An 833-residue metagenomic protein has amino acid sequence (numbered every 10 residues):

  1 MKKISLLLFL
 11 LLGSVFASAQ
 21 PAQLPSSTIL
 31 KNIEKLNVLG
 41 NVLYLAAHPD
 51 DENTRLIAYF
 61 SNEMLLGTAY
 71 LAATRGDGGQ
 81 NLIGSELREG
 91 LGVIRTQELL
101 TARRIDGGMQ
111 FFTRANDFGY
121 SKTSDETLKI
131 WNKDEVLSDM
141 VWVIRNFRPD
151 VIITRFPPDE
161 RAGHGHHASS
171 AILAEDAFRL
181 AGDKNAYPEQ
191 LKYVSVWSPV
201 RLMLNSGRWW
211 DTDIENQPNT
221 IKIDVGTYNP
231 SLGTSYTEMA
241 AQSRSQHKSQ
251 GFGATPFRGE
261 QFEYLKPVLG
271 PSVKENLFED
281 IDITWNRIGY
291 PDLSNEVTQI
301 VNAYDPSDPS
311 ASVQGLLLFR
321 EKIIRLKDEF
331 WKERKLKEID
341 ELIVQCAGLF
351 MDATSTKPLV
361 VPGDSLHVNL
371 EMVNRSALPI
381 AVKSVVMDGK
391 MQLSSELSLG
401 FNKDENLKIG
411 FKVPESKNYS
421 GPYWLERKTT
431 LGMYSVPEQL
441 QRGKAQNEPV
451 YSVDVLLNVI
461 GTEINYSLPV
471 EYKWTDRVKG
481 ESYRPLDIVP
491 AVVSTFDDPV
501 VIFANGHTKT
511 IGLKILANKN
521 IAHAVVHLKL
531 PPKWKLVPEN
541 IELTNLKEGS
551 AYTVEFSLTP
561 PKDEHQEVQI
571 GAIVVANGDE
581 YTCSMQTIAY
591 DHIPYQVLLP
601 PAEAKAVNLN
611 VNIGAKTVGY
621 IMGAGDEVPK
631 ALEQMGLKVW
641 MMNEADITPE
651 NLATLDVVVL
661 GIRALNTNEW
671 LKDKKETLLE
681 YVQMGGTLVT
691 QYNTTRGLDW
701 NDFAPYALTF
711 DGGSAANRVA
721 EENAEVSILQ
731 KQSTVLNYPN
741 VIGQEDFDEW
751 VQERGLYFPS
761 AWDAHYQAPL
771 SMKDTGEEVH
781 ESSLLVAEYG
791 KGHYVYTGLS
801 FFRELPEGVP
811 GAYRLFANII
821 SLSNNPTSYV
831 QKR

Functional and structural regions predicted by a protein language model:
M1-I4, A19: Positively charged n-region of N-terminal signal peptides that target proteins for export
S5-V15: Bacterial N-terminal signal peptides
A19-L43, T123-T127, K133-M351: Metal-dependent de-N-acetylase/amidase catalytic core
A19-N146, A168, E175-R179: Active-site rim/loop-helix segments in enzyme catalytic domains that contact anionic ligands
T356-V607: Long beta-sheet-rich domains in secretory-pathway and surface-associated proteins
E580-G661, Y692, R803, S821-R833: Aromatic-Pro/Gly-enriched surface loop or interdomain linker that acts as a lid/target-recognition segment
R663-D746: A glycine-rich, often tryptophan-bearing local segment used as a flexible ligand/cofactor-contacting loop or short
A716-G808, T827-Q831: Catalytic beta-strand/loop cores that center a nucleophilic Ser/Cys/Thr and support acyl-enzyme chemistry
